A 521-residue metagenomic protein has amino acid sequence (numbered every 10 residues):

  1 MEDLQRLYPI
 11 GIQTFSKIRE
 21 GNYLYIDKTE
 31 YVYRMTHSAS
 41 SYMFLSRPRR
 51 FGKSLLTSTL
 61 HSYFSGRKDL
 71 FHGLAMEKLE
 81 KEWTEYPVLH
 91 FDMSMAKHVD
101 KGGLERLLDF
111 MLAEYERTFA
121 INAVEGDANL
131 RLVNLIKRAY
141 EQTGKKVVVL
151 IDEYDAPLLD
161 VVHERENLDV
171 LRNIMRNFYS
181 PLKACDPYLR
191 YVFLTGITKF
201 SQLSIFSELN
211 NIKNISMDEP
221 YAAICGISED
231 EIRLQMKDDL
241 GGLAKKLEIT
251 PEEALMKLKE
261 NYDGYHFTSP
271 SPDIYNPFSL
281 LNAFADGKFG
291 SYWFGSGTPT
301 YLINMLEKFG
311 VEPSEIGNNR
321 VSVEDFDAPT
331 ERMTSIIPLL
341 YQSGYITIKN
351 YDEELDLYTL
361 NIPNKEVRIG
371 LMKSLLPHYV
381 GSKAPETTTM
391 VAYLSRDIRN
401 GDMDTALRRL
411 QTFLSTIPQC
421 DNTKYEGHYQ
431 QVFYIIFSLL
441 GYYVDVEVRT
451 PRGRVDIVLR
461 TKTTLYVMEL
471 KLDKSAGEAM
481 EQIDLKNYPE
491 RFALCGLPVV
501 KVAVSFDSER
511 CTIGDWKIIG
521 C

Functional and structural regions predicted by a protein language model:
M1-Y425, L440: Phosphate-binding site recognition
A139-T143, I436-K462: Active-site metal-binding core of divalent-cation-utilizing nuclease and nuclease-like domains
V148, T464-Y466, V500: Structural motif
D169-N173, L472-P489: Mg2+/Mn2+-dependent nuclease catalytic core
F178-C185, P338-I346, Y434-S438, Q482-V502: Metal-dependent nuclease catalytic cores in nucleic-acid-processing enzymes, especially RNase H-like/related
F433, V455-L472, K486: Conserved catalytic cores of phosphodiester-cleaving nucleases, focusing on short active-site segments
R491, L497-C521: Domain-level recognition of nuclease-like catalytic cores that cleave nucleotide substrates
